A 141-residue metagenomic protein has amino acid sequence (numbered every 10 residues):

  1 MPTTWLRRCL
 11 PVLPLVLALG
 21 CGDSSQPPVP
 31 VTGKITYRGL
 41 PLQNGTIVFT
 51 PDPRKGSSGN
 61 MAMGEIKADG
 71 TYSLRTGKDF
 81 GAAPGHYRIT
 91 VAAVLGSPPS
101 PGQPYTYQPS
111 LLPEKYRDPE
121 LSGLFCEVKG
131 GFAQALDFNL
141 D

Functional and structural regions predicted by a protein language model:
M1-L19: Sec-dependent bacterial lipoprotein signal peptides
C21-D141: Beta-strand-dominated extracellular/periplasmic modules and repeats in secreted or surface-exposed proteins
